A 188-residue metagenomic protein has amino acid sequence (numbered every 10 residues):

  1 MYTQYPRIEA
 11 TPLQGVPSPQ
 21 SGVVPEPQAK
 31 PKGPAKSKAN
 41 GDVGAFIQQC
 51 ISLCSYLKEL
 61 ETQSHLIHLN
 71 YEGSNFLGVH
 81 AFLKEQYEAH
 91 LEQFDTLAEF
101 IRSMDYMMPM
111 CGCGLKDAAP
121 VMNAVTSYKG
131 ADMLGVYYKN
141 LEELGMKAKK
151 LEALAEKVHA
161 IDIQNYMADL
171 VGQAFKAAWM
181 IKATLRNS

Functional and structural regions predicted by a protein language model:
M1-N40: Intrinsically disordered, compositionally biased, charge-dense segments
K30-I51, E99-P109, C113-G130: Intrinsically disordered regulatory regions flanking bHLH/HLH domains in eukaryotic helix-loop-helix transcription
D42, E59-E85, K147, L151-D162: Helix-loop segments that flank and shape redox-cofactor active sites
G44-I47, I51-C54, K58, K84 (+5 more regions): Short amphipathic alpha-helical segments with heptad-repeat character
Q49, C113-D169: Acidic/histidine-rich alpha-helical segments that form the ligand environment of transition-metal centers
C54, E61-S64, H68, F94 (+4 more regions): A structural signal for well-ordered alpha-helices, especially hydrophobic packing surfaces of coiled-coils
L77-G114: Conserved alpha-helical segments that form or flank metal/cofactor-binding pockets of metalloenzymes
